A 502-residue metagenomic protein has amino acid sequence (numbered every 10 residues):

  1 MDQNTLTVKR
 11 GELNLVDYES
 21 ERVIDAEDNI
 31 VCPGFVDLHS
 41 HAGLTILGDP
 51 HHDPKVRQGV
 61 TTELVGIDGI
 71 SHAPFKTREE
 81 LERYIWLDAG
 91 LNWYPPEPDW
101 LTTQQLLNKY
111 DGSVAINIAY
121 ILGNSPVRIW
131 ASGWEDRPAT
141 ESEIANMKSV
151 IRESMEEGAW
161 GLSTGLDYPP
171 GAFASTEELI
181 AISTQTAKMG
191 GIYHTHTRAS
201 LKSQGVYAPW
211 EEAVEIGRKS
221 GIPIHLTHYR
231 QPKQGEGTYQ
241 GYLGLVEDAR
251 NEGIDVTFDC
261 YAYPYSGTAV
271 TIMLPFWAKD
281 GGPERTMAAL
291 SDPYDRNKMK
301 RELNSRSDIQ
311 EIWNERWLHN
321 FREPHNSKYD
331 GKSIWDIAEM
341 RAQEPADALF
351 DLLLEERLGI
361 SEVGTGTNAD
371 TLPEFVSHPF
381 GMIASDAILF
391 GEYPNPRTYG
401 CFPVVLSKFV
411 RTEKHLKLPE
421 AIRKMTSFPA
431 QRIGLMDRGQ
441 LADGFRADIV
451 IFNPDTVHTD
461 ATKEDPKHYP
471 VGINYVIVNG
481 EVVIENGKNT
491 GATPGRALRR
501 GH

Functional and structural regions predicted by a protein language model:
M1-G34, D49: Histidine-rich, glycine-flanked metal-binding segment
M1-Q3, I360-L372, E413, K417-I422 (+1 more regions): Acidic, glycine-enriched loop/beta-strand segments at the rims of small-molecule binding/catalytic pockets
D28, H39, G59, I118 (+10 more regions): Divalent metal-coordination and catalytic microenvironments
G34-T45, Y193-A199: Histidine-centered catalytic micro-motifs
I46-I67, V150, A421: Small-aliphatic-rich amphipathic alpha-helix that forms the alpha element of a beta-alpha
D68-T77, D88-K219: Hydrophobic, small-residue-rich alpha-helical packing segments that form membrane-like cores
L106, Y110, V114-E141, M147-Y168 (+3 more regions): Active-site neighborhoods of metal-dependent hydrolases
D292, E374-F380, S385-D386, V450-L498: C-terminal cap of metal-dependent C-N hydrolases
